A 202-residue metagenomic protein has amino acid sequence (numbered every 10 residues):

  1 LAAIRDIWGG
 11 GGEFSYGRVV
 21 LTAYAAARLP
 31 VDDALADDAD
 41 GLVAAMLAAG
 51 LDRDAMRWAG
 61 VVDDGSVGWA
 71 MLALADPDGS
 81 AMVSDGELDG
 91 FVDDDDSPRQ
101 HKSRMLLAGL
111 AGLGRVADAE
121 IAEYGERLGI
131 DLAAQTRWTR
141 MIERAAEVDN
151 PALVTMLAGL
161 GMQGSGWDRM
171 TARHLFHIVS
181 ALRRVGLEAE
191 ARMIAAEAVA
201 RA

Functional and structural regions predicted by a protein language model:
L1-A202: Alpha-helical solenoid repeat scaffolds
